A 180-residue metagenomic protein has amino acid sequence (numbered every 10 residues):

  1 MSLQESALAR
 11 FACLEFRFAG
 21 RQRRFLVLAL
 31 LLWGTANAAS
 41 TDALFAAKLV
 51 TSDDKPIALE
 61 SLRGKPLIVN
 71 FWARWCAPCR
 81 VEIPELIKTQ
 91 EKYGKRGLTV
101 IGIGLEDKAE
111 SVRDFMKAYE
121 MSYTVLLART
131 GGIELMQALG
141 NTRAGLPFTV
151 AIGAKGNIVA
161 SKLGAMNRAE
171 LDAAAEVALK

Functional and structural regions predicted by a protein language model:
R23-T35: Bacterial N-terminal signal peptides
A36-L59: N-terminal "domain-start" segment that seeds a small globular fold
E60-A77: Short active-site neighborhood of thiol/selenol oxidoreductases, capturing the structured segment around
V81-E120, T130-M136: Structural microenvironment flanking redox-active thiols in thiol-disulfide oxidoreductases
K117-M121, R129-E176: Thiol/disulfide oxidoreductase modules built on the thioredoxin-like
